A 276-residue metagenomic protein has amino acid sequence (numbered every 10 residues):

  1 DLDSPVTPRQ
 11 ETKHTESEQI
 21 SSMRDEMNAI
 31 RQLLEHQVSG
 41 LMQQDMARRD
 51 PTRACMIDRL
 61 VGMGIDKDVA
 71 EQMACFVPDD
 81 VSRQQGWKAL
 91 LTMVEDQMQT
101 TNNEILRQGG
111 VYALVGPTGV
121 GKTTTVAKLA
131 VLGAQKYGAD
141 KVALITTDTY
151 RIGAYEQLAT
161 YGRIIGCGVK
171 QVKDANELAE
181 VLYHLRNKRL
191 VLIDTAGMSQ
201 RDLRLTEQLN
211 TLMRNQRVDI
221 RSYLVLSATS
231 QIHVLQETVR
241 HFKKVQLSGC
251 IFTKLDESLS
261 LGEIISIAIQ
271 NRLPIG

Functional and structural regions predicted by a protein language model:
D1-M93, Q97-T100: Non-catalytic terminal/linker segments enriched in charged/polar, low-complexity residues
D96-L106, A228: Short, flexible helix-loop junctions that flank or precede catalytic/ligand sites
E104, Y112, V131-V172: P-loop NTPase switch/communication element
V115-G116: The Walker A (P-loop) glycine that initiates the GxxxxGKT/S ATP-binding motif of P-loop NTPases
G119: Walker A (P-loop) phosphate-binding loop of P-loop NTPases
K122: Conserved lysine of the Walker
Q157, I164, K173-H184, L190 (+1 more regions): Conserved catalytic-core segment of NTP-binding enzymes
